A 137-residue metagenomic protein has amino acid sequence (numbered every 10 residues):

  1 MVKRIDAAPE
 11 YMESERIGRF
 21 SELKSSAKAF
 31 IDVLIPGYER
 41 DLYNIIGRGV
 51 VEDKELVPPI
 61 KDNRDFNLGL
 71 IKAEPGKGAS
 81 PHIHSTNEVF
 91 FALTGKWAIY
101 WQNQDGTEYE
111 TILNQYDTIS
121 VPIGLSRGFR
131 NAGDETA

Functional and structural regions predicted by a protein language model:
M1-D65: A short, N-terminal "cap"/entry segment at the start of jelly-roll beta-barrel domains of the cupin/DSBH fold
G49-L56, N67-H84: Conserved short histidine dyad/triad with adjacent acidic residue
P75, S85-A98, Q102-Q104: Glycine- and acidic-residue-biased ligand/ion/polar-headgroup-sensing regions
V89-F91, I119-S120, E135-A137: A short hydrophobic beta-strand segment most commonly corresponding to one strand of the jelly-roll/cupin
N103-P122: Short acidic-glycine-tyrosine-enriched beta hairpin
R130-D134: Asparagine-centered strand-capping/turn motif at beta-strand->loop junctions
